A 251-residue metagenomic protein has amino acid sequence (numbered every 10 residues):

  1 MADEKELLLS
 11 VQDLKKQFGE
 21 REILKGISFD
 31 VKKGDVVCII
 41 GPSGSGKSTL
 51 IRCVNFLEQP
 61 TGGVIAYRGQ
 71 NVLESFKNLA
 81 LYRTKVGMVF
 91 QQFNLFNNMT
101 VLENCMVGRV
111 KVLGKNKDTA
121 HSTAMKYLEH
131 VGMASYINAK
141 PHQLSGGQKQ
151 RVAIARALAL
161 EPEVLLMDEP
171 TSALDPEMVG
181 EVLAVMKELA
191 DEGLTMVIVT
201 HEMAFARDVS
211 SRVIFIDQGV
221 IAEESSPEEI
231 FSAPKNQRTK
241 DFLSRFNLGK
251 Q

Functional and structural regions predicted by a protein language model:
A2-D3, T239: Pre-NBD coupling/linker segments of ABC/ABC-like ATPases
E4-L9, L14-P227: ABC family nucleotide-binding domain
E224, E228-Q251: C-terminal boundary and immediately downstream tail of ABC-type ATPase nucleotide-binding domains
